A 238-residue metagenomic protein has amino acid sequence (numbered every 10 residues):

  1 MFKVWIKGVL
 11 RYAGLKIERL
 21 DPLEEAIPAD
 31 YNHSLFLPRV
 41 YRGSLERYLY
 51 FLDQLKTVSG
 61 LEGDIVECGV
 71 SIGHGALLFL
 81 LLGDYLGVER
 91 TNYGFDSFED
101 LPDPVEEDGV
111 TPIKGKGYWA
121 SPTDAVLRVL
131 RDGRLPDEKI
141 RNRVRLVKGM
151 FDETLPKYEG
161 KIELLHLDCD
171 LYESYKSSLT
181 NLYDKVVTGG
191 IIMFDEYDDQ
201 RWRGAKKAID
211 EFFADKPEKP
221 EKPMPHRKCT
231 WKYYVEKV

Functional and structural regions predicted by a protein language model:
M1-R39: Membrane-proximal basic amphipathic "stem/tether" segments
E24-L45, S59-V238: S-adenosylmethionine/decaboxylated-SAM
E46-Y50: N-terminal pre-P-loop "Q-motif" helix
D53-L55: Pre-Walker A adenine-sensing motif
